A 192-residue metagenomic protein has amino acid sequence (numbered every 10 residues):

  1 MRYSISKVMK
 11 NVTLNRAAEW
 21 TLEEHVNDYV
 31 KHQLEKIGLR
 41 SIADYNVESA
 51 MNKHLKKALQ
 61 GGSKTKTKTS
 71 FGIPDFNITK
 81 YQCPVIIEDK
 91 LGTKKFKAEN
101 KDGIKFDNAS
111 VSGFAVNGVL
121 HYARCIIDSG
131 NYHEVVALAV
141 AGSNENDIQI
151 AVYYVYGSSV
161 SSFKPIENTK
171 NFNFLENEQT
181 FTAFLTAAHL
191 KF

Functional and structural regions predicted by a protein language model:
M1-E134, V140-Y153: A short, conserved, highly charged catalytic patch centered on acidic carboxylates
N100, S110, F163, F172-F174: A conserved structural/catalytic subdomain of Rossmann-like adenosyl-cofactor enzymes
E145-F172: Short, low-complexity, polybasic intrinsically disordered segments
E167-F192: Non-catalytic nucleic-acid substrate-recognition regions in nucleic-acid-modifying enzymes
